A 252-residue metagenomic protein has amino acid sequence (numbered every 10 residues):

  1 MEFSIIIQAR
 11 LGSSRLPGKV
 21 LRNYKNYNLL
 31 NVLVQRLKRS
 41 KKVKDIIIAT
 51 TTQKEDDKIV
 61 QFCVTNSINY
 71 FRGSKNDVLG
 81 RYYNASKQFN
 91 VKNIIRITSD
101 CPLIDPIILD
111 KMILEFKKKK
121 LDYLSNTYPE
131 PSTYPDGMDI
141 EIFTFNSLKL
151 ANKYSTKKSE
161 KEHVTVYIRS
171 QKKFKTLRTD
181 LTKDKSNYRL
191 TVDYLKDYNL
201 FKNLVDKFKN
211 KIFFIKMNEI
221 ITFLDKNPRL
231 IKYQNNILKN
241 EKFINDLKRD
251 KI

Functional and structural regions predicted by a protein language model:
M1-L16: N-terminal nucleotide-binding beta1-loop-alpha1 segment
L29-I46, I59, T65-N66: A short, N-terminal amphipathic alpha-helix
T52-K119: Short phosphate-binding loop-to-helix
I104-Y188, K196-N199, N203, E219-I252: Conserved core of the sugar-phosphate nucleotidyltransferase
